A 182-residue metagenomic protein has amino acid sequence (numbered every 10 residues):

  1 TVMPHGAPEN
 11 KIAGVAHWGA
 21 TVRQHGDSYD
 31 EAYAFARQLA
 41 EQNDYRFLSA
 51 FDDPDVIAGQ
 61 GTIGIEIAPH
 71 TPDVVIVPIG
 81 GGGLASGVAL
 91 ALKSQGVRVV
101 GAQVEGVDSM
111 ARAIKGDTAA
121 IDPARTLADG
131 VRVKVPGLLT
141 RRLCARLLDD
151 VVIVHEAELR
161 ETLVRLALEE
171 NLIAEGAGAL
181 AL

Functional and structural regions predicted by a protein language model:
T1-L182: PLP-dependent amino-acid enzyme catalytic core
